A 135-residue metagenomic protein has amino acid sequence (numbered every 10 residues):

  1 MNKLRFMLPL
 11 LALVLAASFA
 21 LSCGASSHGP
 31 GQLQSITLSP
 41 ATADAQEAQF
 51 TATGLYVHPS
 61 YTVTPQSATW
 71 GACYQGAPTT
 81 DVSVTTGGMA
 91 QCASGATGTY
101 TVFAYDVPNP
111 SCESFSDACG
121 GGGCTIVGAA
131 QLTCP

Functional and structural regions predicted by a protein language model:
M1-S22: Sec-dependent bacterial lipoprotein signal peptides
C23-P135: Extracytoplasmic soluble-region selector
